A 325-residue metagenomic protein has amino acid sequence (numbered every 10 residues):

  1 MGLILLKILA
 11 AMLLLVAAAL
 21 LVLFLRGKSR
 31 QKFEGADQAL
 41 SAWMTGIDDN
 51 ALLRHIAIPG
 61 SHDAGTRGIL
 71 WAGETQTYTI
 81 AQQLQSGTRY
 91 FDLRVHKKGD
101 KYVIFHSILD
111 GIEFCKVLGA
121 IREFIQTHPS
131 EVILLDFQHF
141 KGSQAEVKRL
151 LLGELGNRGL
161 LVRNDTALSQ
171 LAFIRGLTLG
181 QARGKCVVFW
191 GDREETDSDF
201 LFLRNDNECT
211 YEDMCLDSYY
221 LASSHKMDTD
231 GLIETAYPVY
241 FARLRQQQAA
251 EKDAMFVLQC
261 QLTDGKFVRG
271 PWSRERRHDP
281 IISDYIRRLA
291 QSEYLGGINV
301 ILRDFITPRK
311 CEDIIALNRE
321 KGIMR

Functional and structural regions predicted by a protein language model:
M1-L14: N-terminal Sec-pathway targeting helices
V16-Y90, K97-V132, R149-L150, T196-F202 (+1 more regions): Long, acidic (Asp/Glu-rich), low-complexity accessory segments flanking structured domains
D92, K101, R158-L160: Structured catalytic-domain cores with a bias toward divalent-metal coordination
K97, H139-K141, E194: Active-site-proximal loop/turn and secondary-structure-junction residues that shape catalytic pockets, frequently
E113-F114, G153-A172: Acidic, His- and aromatic-enriched active-site or binding-groove loops in soluble protein domains that engage sugars
P129-S143: Active-site groove signature of glycoside hydrolases
L135, V188, I301: A residue-level signal for conserved active-site and pocket-lining positions in enzyme catalytic cores
D165-S292: Surface-exposed substrate-engagement region within the catalytic domains of secreted or surface-exposed extracellular
